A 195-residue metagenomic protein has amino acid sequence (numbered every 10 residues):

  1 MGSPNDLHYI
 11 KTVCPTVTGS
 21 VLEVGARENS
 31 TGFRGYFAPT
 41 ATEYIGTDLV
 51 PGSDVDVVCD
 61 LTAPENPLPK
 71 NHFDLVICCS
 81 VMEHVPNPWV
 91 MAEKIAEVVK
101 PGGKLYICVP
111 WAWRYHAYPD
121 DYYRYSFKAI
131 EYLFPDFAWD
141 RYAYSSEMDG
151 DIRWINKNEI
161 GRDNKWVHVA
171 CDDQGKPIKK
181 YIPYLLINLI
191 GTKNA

Functional and structural regions predicted by a protein language model:
M1, E83, K179: Short, surface-exposed alpha-helical recognition segments that flank or form part of ligand/macromolecule-binding
M1-P15: Class I SAM-dependent methyltransferase Rossmann-like catalytic core, especially the SAM/SAH-binding loop
H8-I10, L75-I77, Y184-L186: N-terminal capping/interface segment
K11-P15, Y36, K179: Short secondary-structure boundary/capping segments within folded domains
V13-R27, D140-A143: Conserved long hydrophobic alpha-helices within structured protein cores
C14-P15, K70, F134: A short, aliphatic-rich alpha-helical micro-motif
G19-H116, G191: Conserved SAM-binding loop
P86-A96, K100, K104-A195: S-adenosyl-L-methionine-dependent methyltransferase catalytic module, highlighting the catalytic core
